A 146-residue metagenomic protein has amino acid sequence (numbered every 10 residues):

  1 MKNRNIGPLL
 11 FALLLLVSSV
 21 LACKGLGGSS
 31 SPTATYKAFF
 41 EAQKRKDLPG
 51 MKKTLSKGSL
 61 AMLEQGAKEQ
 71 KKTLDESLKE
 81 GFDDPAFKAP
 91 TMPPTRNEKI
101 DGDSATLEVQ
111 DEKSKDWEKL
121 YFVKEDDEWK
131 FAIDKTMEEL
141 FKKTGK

Functional and structural regions predicted by a protein language model:
M1-L21: Sec-dependent bacterial lipoprotein signal peptides
K24-G27: Bacterial signal peptide processing site
T33, K37-E41, R45-G102: Short solvent-exposed beta->alpha transition segments
D84-K146: Exposed beta-sheet edge and beta->alpha loop/turn motif
